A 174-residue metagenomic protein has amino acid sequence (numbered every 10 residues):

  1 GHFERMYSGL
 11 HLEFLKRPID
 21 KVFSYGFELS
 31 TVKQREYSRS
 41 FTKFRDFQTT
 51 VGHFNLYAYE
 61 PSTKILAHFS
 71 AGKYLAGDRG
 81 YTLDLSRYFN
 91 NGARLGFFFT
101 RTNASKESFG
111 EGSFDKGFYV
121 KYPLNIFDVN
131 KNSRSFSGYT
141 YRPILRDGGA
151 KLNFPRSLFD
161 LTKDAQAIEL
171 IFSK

Functional and structural regions predicted by a protein language model:
G1-F3, S24-T31, L56, K64-L75 (+1 more regions): Transmembrane beta-strand segments that form the barrel wall of outer-membrane beta-barrel proteins
G1-F3, Y37-R45, S70-K73, E107-F109 (+2 more regions): Outer-membrane beta-barrel domain signature
F3-M6, S30-Q34, Y74-A76, S86 (+3 more regions): Structural signature of outer-membrane beta-barrel domains
M6-L10, F47-G52, G77-Y81, G112-F118: Residues that define the transmembrane beta-barrel architecture of outer-membrane proteins
G9-E13, S38-K43, Y81-L83, E107-E111 (+1 more regions): Outer-membrane beta-barrel translocator domains and adjoining extracellular loop/strand segments of Gram-negative
L12-K16, F54-A58, L83-R87, F118-Y122: Residues on the lipid-exposed face of transmembrane beta-strands in outer-membrane beta-barrel proteins
K16-V22, E60-S62, F89-N91, L124-D128: Outer-membrane beta-barrel strand-turn architecture
S113-K174: Outer-membrane beta-barrel "beta-signal"
